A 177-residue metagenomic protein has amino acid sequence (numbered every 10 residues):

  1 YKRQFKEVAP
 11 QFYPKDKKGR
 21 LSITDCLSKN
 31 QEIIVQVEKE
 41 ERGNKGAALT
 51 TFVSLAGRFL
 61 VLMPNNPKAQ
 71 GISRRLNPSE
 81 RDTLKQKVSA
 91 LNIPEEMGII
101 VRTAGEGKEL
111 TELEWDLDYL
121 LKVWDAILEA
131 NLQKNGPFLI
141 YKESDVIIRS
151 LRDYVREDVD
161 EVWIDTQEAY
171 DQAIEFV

Functional and structural regions predicted by a protein language model:
K2-V177: Single-stranded RNA-binding surfaces
